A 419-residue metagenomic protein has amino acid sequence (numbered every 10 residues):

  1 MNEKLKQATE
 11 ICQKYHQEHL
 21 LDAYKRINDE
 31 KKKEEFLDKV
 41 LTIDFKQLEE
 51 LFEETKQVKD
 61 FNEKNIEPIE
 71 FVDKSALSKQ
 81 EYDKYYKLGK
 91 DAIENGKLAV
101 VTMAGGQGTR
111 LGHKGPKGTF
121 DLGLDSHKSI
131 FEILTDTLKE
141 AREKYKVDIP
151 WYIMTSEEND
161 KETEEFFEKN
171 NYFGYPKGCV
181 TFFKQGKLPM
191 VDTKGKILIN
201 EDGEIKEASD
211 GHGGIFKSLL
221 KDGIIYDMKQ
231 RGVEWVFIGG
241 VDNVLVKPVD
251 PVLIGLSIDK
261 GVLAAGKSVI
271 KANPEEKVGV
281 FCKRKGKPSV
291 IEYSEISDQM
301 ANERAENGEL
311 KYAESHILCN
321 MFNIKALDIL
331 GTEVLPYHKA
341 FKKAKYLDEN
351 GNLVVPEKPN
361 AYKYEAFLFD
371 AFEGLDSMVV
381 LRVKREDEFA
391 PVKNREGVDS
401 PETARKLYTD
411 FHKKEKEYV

Functional and structural regions predicted by a protein language model:
M1-K84, D91, N302-L310, E314-V419: Terminal amphipathic alpha-helical/low-complexity segments used for targeting or macromolecular assembly
K74-A99, H113-F369: Domain-scale recognition of functional cores that engage charged ligands
A99-G106: ATP phosphate-binding P-loop of adenylate-forming
A104, E157, K384: Residue-level signal for short, function-critical loop segments
T109-R110: Glycine-rich "HGGG/HGxG" loop immediately N-terminal to the catalytic nucleophile of the alpha/beta-hydrolase
